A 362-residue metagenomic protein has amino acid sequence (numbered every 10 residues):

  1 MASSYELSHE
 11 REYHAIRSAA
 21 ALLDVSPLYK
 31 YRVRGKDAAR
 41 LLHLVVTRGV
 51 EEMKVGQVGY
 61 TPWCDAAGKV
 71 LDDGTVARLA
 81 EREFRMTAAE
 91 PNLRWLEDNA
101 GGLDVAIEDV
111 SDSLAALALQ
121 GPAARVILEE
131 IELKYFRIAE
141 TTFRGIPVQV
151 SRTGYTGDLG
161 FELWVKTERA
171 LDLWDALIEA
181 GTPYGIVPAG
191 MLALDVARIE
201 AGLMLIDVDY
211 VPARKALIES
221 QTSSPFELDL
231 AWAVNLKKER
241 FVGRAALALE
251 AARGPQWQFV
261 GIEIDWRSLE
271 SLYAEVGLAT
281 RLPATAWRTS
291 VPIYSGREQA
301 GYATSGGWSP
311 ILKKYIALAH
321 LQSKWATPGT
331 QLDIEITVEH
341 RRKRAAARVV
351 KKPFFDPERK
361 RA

Functional and structural regions predicted by a protein language model:
M1-C64, K69, L192, F259: Acidic, proline/glycine-enriched N-terminal capping motif
S3-S4, R78-R82, A88-A362: Conserved, structured C-terminal
L23, L71, S268-E270: Residue-level micro-sites within transmembrane alpha helices that shape and flank functional polar/acidic positions
D24, D73, E162: Acidic active-site catalytic centers that drive phospho-/nucleotidyl reactions and related ester hydrolyses
Y29, T61, G74-T75, A139 (+1 more regions): Residue-level detector of beta-strand structural context in well-folded domains
R48-G102: Well-ordered mid-protein domain cores that form the structural environment of catalytic cofactors
